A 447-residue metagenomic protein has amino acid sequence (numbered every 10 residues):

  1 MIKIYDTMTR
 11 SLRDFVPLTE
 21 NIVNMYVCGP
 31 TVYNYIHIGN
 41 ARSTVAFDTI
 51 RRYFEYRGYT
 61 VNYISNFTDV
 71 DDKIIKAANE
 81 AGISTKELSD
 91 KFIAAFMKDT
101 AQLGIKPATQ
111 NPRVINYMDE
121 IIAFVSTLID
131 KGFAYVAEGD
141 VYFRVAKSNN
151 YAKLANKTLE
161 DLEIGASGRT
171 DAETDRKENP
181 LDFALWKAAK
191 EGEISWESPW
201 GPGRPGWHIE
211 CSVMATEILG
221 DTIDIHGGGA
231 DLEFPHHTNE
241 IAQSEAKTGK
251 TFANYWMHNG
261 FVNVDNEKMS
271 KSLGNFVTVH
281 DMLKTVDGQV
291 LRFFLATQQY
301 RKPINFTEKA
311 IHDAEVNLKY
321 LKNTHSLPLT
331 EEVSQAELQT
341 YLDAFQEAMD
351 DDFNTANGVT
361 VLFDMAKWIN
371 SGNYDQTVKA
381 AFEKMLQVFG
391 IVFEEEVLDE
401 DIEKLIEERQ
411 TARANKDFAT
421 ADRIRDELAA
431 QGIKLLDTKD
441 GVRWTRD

Functional and structural regions predicted by a protein language model:
M1-Y33, D48, K98, D119-L327: Alpha-helical recognition segments enriched in aromatics with Gly/Pro capping that present substrate-recognition
T9-L12, L18-G104, D440, W444: N-terminal, positively charged nucleic-acid-binding surface of large information/translation enzymes
Y59, F133, I433: Short phosphate-binding/catalytic loops that engage adenosine nucleotides
F67-D71, I93-F96, K106-I121, G139-S148: Short, glycine/charge-rich beta-strand/loop segments that flank catalytic centers and engage negatively charged groups
A81-E87, A108, R301-N305: Short, polar/flexible loop-turn hinges at active-site or ligand-entry regions and domain interfaces
M97-D119, E233, G288-V290, L295-A296 (+3 more regions): Non-catalytic interaction-recognition regions
K268-D447: Structural preference for alpha-helix termini/caps and helix-kink/transition segments
